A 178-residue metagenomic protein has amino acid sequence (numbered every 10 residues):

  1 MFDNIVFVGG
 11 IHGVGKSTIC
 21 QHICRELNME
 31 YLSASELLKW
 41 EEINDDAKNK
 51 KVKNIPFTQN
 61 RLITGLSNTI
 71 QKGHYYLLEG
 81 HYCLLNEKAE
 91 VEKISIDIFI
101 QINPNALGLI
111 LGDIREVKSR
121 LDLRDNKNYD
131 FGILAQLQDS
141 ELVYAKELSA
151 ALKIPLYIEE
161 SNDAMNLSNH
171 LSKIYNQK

Functional and structural regions predicted by a protein language model:
F2-I5: Pre-Walker A (Motif I) flank of P-loop NTPase domains
V8: Hydrophobic anchor at the beta1->P-loop junction of P-loop NTPases
H12: The conserved Walker
G15: Conserved glycine(s) of the Walker
Q21-L62: Conserved substrate/cofactor phosphate-moiety recognition/catalytic segment in nucleotide-dependent phosphotransferases
K72-H81: Loop/turn-to-beta-strand initiation segments
G80-R124: ATP-dependent NMP and nucleoside kinases share a basic, alpha-helical "lid"
K127-L167: Small-molecule kinase domains that catalyze NTP-dependent phosphoryl transfer to phosphate-bearing small molecules
